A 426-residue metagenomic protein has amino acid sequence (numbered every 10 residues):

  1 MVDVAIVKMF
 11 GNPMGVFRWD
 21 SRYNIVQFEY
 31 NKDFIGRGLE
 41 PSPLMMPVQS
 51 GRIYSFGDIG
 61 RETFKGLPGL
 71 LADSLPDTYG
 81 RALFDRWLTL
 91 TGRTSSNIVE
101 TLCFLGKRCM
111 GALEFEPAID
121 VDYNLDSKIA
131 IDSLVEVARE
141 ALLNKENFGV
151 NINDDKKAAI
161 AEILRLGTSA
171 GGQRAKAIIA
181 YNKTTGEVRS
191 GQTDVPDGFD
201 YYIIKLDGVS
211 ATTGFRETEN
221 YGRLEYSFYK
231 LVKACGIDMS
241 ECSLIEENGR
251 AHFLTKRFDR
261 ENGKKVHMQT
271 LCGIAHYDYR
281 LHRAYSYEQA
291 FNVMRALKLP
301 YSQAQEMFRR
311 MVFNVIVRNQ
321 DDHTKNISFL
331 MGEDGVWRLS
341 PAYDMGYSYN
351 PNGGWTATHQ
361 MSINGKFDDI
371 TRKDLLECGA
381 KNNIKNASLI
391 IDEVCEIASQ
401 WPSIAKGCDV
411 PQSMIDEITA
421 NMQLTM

Functional and structural regions predicted by a protein language model:
M1-T324, S328-M426: Phosphate/dinucleotide-binding and metal-coordinating scaffold of catalytic cores in nucleotide-dependent enzymes
